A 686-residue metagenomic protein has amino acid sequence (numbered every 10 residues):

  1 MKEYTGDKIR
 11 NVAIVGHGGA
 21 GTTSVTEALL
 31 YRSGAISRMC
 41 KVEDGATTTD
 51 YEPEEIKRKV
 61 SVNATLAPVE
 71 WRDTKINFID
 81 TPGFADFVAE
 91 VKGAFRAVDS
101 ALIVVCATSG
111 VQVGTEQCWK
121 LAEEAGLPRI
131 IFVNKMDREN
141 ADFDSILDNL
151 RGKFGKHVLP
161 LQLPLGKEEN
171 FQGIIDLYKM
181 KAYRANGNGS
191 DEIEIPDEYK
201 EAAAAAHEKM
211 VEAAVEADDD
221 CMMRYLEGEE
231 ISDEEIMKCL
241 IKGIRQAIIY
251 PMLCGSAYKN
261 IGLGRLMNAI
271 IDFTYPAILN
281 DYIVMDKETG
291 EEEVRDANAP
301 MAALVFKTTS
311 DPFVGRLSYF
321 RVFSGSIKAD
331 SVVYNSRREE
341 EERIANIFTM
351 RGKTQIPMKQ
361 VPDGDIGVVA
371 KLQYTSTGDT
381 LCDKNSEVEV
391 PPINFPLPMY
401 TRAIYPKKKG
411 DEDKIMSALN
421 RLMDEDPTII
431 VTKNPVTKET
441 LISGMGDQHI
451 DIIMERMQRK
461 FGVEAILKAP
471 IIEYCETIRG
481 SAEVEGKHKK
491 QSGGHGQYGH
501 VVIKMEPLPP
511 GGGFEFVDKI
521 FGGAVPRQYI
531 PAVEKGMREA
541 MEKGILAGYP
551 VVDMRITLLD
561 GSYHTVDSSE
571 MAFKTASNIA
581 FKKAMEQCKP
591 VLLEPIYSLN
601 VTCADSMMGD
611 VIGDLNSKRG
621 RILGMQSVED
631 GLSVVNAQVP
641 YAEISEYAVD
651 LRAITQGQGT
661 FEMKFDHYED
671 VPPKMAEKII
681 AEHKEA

Functional and structural regions predicted by a protein language model:
M1-A686: Structural and coupling elements of P-loop NTPases
